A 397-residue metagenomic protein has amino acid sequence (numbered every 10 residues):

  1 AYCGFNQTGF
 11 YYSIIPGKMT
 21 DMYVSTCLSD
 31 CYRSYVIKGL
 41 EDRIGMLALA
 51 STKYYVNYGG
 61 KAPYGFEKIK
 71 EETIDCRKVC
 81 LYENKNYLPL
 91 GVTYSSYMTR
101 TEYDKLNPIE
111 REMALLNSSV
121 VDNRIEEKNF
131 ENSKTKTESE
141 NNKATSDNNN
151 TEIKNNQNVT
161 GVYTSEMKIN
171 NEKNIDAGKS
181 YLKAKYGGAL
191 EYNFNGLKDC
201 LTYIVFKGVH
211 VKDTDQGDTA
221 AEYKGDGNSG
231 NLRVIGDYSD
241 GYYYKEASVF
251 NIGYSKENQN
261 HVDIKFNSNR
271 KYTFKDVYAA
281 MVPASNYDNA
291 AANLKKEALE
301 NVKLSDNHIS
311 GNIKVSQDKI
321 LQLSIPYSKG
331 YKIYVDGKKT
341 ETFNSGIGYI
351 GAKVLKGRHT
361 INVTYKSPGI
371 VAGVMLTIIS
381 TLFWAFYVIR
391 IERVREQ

Functional and structural regions predicted by a protein language model:
A1, A62-Y64, P89, D213 (+1 more regions): Flexible loop/turn segments at secondary-structure boundaries
A1-A48, L88, T93-M98, E102-M113 (+3 more regions): Extracytoplasmic/lumenal acceptor-recognition loop(s) of multi-pass membrane glycoenzymes
D30-I74: Periplasmic/luminal catalytic loop of GT-C fold multi-pass membrane glycosyltransferases that transfer sugars from
A48, K78-N170, T273-N289: Catalytic cores of secreted or luminal carbohydrate-active enzymes
T52-Y54, K78-L81, L201-Y203: Beta-sheet entry/capping signal
G60, Y87, K366: An acidic- and aromatic-residue-enriched active-site/binding cleft used to recognize and process polar
N149-Q397: Active-site-proximal, structured, solvent-exposed surfaces of multi-pass membrane proteins that position macromolecular
